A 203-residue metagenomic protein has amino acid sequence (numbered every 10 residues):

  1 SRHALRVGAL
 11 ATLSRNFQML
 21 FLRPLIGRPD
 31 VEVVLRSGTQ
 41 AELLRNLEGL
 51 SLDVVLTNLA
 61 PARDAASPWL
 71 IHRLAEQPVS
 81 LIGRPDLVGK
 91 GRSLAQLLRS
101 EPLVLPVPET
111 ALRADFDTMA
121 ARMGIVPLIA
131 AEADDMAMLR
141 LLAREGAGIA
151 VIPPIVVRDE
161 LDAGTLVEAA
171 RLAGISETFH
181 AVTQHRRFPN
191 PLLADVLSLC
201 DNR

Functional and structural regions predicted by a protein language model:
R2-R63: Central regulatory/effector-binding core of bacterial HTH transcription factors
A4-G8, V55, V104, A150 (+1 more regions): Short, well-ordered beta-strand segments
T12-N16, A41-E42, V88-G89, T110-A111 (+4 more regions): Short alpha-helical
F17, G89-K90, V167-R203: A late-sequence structural motif
T39-L43, E48-S51, N58, E109-E168: Hydrophobic hinge/microswitch elements
R63, L70-R73, G89, L94-Q96 (+3 more regions): Short secondary-structure boundary/capping segments
P68-V107: Flexible hinge/capping segments at coil-to-helix
W69-S80, A163-S176: Short beta-strand->loop
